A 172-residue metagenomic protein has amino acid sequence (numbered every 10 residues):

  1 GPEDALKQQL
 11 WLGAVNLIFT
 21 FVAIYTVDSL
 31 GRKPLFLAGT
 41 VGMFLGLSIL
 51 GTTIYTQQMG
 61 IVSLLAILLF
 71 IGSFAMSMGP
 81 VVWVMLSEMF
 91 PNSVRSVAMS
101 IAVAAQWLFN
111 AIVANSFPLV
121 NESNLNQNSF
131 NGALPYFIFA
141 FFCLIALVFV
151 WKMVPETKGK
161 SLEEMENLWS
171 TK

Functional and structural regions predicted by a protein language model:
G1-K172: Alpha-helical transmembrane bundle of multi-pass membrane proteins
